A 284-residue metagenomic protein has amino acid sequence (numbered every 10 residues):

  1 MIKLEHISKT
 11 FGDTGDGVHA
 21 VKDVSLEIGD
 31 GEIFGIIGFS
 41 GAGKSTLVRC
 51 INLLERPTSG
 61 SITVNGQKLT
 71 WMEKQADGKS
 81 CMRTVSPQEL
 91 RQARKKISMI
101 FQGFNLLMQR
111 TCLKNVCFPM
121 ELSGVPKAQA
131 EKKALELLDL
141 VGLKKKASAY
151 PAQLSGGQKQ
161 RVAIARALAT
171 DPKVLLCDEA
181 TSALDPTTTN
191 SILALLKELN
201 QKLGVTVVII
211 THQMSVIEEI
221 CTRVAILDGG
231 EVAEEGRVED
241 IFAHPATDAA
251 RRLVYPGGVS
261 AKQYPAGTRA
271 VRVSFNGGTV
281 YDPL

Functional and structural regions predicted by a protein language model:
D13, L69-S98, K127-A128, I241-P245: ABC ATPase NBD coupling module
N52: Helix-to-loop junction immediately C-terminal to a conserved catalytic motif
Q67-W71, D77-K79, C117, E121 (+1 more regions): Conserved ABC ATPase "signature" region
Y150-L154, Q158: Conserved ABC ATPase signature
A169-K173: A short, proline-enriched helix->beta-strand linker immediately N-terminal to the Walker B motif in ABC-type P-loop
I217-E219: A short, surface-exposed alpha-helical micro-motif characterized by mixed small hydrophobic and charged/polar residues
E235-G236, H244: ABC ATPase "signature
